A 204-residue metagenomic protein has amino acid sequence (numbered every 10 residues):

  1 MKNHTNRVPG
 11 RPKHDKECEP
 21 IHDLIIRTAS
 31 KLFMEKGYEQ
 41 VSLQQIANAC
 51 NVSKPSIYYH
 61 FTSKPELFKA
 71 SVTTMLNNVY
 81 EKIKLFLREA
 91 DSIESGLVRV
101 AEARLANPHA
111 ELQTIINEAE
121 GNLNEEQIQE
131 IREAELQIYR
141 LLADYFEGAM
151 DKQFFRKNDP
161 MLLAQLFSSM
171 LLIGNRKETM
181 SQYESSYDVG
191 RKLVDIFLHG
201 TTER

Functional and structural regions predicted by a protein language model:
M1-P20: N-terminal intrinsically disordered/low-complexity leader segments
I21-L24, T28, L32-E66, A70: Helix-turn-helix
T28, L32, A103, N107 (+1 more regions): Amphipathic alpha-helical interface segments
E35-E39, A90, K152-Q153: Short coil/turn segments at alpha/beta junctions that flank glycine-rich nucleotide-binding fingerprints
A70, E81-A110, L163-F167: Hydrophobic alpha-helical connector segments
T73-N78: Short, basic, alpha-helical segments at the C-terminal edge of helix-turn-helix-like DNA-binding modules
E102-D144, D151: Short secondary-structure transition hinges
I115-A119, I128, R132, E147-I196: Hydrophobic/aromatic-rich alpha-helical bundle segments in the mid-to-C-terminal region
